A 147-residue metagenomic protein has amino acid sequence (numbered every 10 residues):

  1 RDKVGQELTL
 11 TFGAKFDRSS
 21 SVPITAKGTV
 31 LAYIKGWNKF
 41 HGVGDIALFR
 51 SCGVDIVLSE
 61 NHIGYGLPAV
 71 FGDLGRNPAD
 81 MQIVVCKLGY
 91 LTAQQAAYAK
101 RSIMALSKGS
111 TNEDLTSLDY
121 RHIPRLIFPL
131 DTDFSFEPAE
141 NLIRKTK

Functional and structural regions predicted by a protein language model:
R1-Y33, I103-N112: Acidic, Ser/Thr-rich peripheral helices and adjacent loops at domain boundaries
V30-K147: Extended hydrophobic packing segments that form well-structured cores
